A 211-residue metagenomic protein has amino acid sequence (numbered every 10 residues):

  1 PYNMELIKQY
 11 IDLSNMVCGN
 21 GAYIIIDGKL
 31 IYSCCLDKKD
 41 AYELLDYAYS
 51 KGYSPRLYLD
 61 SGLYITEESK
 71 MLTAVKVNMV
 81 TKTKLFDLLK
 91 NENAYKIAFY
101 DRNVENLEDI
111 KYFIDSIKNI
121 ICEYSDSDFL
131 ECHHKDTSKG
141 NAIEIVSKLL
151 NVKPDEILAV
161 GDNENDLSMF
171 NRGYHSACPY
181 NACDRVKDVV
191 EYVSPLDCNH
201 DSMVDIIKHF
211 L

Functional and structural regions predicted by a protein language model:
P1-M71: Active-site phosphate-binding/coordination module
E5, L45, E144, K187 (+1 more regions): Predominant activation on well-ordered alpha-helical scaffold segments within soluble catalytic domains
Y10-D12, N20, S116-K118, R172-G173 (+1 more regions): Short, structured coil segments at secondary-structure junctions
Y10-I11, N91, N151, K187: Alpha-helix termination/capping residues and helix-transition junctions
V17, L158-V160, A177, S194: Hydrophobic/aromatic beta-strand patches that form the interior of the parallel beta-sheet core in alpha/beta enzyme
A41, Y47-R172, N181: Conserved acidic, metal-coordinating active-site core of Asp-based, Mg2+-dependent phosphoryl-transfer enzymes
K153, R172, S176-L211: Asp-based, Mg2+/Mn2+-dependent phosphohydrolase catalytic module
